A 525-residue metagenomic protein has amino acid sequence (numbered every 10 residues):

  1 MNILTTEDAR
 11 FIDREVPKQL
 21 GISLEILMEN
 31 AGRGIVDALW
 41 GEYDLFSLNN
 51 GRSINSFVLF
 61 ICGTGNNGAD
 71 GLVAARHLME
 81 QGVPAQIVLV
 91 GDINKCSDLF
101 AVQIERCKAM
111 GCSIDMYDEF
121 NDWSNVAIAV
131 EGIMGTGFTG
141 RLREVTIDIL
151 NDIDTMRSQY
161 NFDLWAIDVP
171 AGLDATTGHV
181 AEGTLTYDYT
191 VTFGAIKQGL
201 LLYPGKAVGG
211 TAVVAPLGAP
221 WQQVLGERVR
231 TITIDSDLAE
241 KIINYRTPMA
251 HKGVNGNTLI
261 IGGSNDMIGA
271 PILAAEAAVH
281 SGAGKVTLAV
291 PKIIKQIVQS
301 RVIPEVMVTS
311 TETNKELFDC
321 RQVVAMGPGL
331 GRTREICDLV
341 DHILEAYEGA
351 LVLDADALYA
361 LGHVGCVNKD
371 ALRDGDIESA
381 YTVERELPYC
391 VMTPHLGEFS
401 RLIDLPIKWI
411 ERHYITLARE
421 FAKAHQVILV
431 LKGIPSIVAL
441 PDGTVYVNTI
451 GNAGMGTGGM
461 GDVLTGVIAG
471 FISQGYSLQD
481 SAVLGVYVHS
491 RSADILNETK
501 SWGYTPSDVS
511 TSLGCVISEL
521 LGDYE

Functional and structural regions predicted by a protein language model:
M1-V90, S97, Y189, L200-A355 (+2 more regions): Small-residue (G/A/S/T)-rich helix-start motifs and N-terminal tracts that mark the onset
V73-M156, Q296-T309, K315-E316: N-terminal small/polar loop signature for handling phosphorylated ligands or for N-terminal nucleophile
I93, G135-G140, D174, V180 (+3 more regions): Short strand->helix junction
A127-I128, I133-V229: Internal gly/pro-rich beta-alpha loop/helix module that stabilizes soluble enzyme cofactors or their anionic handles
